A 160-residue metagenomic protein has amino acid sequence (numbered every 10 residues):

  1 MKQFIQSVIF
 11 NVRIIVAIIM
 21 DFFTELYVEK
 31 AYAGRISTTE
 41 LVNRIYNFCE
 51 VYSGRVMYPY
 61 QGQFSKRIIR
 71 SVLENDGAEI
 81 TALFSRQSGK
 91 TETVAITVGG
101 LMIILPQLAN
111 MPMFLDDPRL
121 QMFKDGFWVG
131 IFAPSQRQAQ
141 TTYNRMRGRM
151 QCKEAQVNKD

Functional and structural regions predicted by a protein language model:
K2-D160: Phosphate/NTP-binding elements of NTP-utilizing enzymes
